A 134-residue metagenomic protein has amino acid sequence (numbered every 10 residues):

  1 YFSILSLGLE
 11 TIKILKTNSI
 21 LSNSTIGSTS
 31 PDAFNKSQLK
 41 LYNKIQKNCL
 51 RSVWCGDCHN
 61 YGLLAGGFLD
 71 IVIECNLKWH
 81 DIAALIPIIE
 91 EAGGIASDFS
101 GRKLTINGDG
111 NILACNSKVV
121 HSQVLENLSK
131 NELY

Functional and structural regions predicted by a protein language model:
Y1-T11: Phosphate-binding/catalytic loop of phosphoryl-transfer enzymes
I14-Y134: An extended, acidic
